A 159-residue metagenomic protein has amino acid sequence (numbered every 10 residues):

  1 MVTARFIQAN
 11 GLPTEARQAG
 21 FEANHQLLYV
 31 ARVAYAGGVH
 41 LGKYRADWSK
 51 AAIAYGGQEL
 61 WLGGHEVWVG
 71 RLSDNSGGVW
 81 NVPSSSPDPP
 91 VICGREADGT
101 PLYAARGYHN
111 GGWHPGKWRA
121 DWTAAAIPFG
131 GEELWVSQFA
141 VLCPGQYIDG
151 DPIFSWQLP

Functional and structural regions predicted by a protein language model:
M1-P159: A structural motif
